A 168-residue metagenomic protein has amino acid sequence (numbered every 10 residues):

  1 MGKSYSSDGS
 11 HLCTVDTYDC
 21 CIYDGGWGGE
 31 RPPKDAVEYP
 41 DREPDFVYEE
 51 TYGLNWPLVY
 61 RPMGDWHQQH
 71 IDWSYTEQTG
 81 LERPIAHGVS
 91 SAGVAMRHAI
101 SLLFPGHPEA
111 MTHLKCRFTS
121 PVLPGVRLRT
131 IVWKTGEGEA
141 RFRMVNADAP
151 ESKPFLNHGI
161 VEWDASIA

Functional and structural regions predicted by a protein language model:
M1-Y48, P124, I131-A168: HotDog/MaoC-like acyl-thioester-processing domains
H11, H67-H70, H87, H98 (+3 more regions): Histidine (H) residue identity feature
D19-A86, I100: Catalytic strand-loop segment that frames the active site of acyl-thioester-processing enzymes
S91-T135, E139: Hydrophobic beta-strand-centered segment that forms part of the acyl-chain substrate-binding groove
